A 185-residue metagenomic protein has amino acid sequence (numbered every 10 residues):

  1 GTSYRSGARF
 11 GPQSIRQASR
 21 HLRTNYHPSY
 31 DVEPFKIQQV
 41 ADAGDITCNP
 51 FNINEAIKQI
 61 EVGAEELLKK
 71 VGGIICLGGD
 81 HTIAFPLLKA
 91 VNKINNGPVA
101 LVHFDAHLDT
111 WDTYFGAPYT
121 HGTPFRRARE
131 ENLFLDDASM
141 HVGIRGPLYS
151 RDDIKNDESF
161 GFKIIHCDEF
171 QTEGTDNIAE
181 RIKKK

Functional and structural regions predicted by a protein language model:
G1-K185: Conserved alpha-helical scaffold segments that buttress catalytic/binding sites
